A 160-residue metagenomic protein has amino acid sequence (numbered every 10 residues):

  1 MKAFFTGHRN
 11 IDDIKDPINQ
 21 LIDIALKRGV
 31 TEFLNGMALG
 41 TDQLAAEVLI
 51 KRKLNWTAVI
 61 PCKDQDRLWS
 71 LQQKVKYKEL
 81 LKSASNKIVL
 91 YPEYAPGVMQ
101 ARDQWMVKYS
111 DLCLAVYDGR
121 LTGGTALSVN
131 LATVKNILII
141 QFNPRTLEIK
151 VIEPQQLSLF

Functional and structural regions predicted by a protein language model:
M1-K2, G7-E153: Acidic/glycine-enriched connector segments
